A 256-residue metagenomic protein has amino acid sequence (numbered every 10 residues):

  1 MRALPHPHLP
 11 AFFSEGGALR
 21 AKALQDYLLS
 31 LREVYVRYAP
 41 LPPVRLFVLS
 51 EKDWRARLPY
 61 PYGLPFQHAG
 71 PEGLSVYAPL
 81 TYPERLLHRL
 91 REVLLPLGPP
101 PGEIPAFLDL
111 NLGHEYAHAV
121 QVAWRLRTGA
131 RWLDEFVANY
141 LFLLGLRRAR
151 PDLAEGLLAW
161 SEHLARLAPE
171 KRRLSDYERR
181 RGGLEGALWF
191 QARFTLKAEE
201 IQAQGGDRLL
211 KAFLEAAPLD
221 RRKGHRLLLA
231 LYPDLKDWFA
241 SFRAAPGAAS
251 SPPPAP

Functional and structural regions predicted by a protein language model:
A3-D109, G113: Juxtacatalytic substrate-recognition/specificity segment
Y38-S50, R125-R131, L153-L157, L210-L214: Surface-exposed patches in mature extracellular/periplasmic domains of secreted proteins
H68, L126-R131, G183-L188: Solvent-exposed loop and edge beta-strand segments that line ligand/cofactor-binding and catalytic clefts
P105-Y116, H163-R173: A structural motif
L110-A123, N139, L143: Active-site recognition of the HExxH zinc-binding catalytic motif
A123, L144-R148, E200-Q204: Active-site catalytic microenvironments for nucleophilic, acid-base chemistry
A130-A168: Post-HExxH zinc-binding segment in Zn-dependent metallohydrolases
K171-P256: Pan-zinc metallopeptidase signature
